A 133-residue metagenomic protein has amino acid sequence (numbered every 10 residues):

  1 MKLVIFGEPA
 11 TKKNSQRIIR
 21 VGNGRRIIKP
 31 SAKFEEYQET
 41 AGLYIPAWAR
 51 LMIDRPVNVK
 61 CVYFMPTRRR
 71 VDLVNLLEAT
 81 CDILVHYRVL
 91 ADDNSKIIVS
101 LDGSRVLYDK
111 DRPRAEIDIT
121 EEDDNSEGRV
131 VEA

Functional and structural regions predicted by a protein language model:
M1-A133: Acidic, proline/glycine-enriched N-terminal capping motif
